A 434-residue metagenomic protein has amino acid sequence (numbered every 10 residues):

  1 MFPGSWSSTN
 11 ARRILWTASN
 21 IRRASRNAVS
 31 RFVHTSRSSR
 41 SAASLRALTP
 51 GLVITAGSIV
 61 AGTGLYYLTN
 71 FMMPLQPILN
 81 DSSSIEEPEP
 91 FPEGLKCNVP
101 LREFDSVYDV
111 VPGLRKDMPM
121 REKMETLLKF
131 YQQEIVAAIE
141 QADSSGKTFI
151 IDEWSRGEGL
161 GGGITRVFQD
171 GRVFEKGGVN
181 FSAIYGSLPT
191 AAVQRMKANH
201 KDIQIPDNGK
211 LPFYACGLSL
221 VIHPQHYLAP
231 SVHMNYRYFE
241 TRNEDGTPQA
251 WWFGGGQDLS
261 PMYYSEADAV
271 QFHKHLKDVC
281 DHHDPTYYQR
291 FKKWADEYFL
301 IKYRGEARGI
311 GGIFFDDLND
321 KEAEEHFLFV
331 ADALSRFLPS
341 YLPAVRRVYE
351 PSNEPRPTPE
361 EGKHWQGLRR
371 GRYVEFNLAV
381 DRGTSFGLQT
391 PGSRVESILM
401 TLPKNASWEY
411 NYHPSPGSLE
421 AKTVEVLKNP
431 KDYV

Functional and structural regions predicted by a protein language model:
M1-V60, L68-D81: N-terminal mitochondrial targeting presequence
A11, E175-G178, P212-G217, A250-S260 (+2 more regions): Glycine-rich, often proline-containing surface loops adjacent to acidic residues and nearby aromatics that form
S58-N70, P74-V110: N-terminal regions that are enriched for targeting/export leaders and immediately downstream pro/stem segments
R115-Q204, L318-A379: Gly/Pro-rich turn-and-neighbor structural signature
G163-G255: Internal mixed beta-strand/loop scaffold within catalytic domains of large alpha/beta enzymes
R242-R290, V434: Compact, glycine/acidic-enriched structural inserts
A269-N353, H364: Extended, acidic-biased charged interface segments
T384, L388-V434: TerminUS-proximal long segments
